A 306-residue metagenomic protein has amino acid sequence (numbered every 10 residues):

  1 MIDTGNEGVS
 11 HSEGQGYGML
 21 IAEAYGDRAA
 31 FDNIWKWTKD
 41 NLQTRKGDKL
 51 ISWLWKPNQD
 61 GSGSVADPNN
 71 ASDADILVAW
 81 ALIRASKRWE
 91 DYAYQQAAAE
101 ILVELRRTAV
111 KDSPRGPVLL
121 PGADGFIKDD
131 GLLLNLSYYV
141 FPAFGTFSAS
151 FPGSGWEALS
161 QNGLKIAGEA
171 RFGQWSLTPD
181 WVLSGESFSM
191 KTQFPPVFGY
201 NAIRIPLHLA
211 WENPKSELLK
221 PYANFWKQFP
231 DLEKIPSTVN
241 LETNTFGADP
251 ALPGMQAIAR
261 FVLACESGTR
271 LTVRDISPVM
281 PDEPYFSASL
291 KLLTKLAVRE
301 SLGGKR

Functional and structural regions predicted by a protein language model:
M1-D75, V279, E283, L296-R299: N-terminal carbohydrate-binding/catalytic regions of secreted carbohydrate-active enzymes
G8-S12, N69-D73, Y92-L271, P278-F286 (+1 more regions): Extended ligand-binding clefts on enzyme/binding-domain cores
M19-A24, L77-K87, P142-T146, L207-W211 (+1 more regions): Short glycine/serine- and small hydrophobic-enriched flexible loop segments
N33-D40, I83, Q96-E104: Active-site-adjacent structural elements in enzyme catalytic domains
G63-A93: Surface-exposed, polar helix/loop patches in the mature regions of secreted/periplasmic/lumenal proteins that form
L271-R274, L302-R306: Charged low-complexity "KEKE/polyampholyte" interaction tracts
